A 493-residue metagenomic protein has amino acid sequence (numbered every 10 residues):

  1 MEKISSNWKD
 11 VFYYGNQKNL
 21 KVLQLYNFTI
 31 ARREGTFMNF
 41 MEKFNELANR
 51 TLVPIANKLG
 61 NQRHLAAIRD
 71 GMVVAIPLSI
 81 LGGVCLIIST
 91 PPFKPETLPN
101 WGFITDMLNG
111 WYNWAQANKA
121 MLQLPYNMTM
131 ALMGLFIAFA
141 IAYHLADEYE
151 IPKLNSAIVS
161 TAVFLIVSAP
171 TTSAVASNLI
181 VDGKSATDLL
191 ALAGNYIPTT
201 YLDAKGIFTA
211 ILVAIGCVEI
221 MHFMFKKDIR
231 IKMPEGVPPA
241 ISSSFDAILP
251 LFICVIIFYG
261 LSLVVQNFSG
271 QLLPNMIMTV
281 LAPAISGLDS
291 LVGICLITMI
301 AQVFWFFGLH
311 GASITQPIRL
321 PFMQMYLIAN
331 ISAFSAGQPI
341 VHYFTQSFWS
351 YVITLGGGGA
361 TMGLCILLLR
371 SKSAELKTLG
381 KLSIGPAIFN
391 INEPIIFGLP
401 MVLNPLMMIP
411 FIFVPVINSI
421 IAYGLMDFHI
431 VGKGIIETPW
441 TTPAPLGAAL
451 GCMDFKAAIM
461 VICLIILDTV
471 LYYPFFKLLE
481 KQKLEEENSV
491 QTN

Functional and structural regions predicted by a protein language model:
N39-L59, L98-M107, I331-I340, C365 (+2 more regions): Transmembrane alpha-helical segments and their short flanking loops that form helix-hairpins/helix-helix interfaces
N49-G71, N118-K119, P234-S242, P394-I396: Cytosolic juxtamembrane amphipathic/interface segments immediately preceding and feeding into a transmembrane helix
N57, N61-D228, V402: Early transmembrane hairpin of solute transport permeases
I80-G110, S173-A186, V265-A284, H310-M323 (+1 more regions): Interfacial/capping segments of alpha-helical transmembrane domains
L81, G134, A138, A142 (+24 more regions): Alpha-helical transmembrane segments in multi-pass membrane proteins
A115-F136, L202-T209, L288-F307, V341-G359 (+1 more regions): Hydrophobic alpha-helical transmembrane segments
T172-I211, G216-V292: Membrane-interface helix-loop-helix junctions at boundaries between adjacent transmembrane segments
I253-S371, S383: Generic multipass alpha-helical transmembrane bundles of integral membrane proteins
